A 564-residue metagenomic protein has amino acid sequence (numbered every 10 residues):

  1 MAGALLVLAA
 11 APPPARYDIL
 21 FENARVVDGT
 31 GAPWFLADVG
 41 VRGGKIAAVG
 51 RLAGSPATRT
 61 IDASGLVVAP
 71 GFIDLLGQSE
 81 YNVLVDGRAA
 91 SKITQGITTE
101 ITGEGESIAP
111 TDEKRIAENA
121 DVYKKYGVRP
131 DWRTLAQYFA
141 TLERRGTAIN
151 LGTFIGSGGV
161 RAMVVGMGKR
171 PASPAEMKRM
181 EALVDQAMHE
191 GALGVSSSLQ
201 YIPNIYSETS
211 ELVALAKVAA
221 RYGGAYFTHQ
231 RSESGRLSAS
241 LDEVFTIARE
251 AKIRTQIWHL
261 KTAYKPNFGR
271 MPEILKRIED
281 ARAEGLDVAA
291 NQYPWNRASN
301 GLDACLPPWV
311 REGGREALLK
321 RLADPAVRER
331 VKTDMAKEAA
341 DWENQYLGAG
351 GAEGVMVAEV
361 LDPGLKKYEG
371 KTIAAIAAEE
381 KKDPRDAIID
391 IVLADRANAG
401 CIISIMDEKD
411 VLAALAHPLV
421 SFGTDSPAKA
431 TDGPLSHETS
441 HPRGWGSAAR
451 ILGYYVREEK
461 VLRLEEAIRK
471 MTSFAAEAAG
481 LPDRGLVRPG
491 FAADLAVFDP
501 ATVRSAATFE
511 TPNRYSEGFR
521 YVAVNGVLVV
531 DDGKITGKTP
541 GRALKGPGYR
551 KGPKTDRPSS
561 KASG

Functional and structural regions predicted by a protein language model:
A2-R16: Bacterial Sec-dependent signal peptides at the C-terminal "C-region" and cleavage site
P13-Y17, V26, T30-G71, D86 (+1 more regions): Histidine-rich, glycine-flanked metal-binding segment
A24, D324, A413-L419, D425 (+2 more regions): C-terminal cap of metal-dependent C-N hydrolases
A24, V39, G44, G65 (+13 more regions): Divalent metal-coordination and catalytic microenvironments
V26-D38, A399-V411, E459-I468, A476-N513: Acidic, glycine-enriched loop/beta-strand segments at the rims of small-molecule binding/catalytic pockets
G54-S55, T60-P130: Metal-associated gating/positioning segment near the N- to mid-region
Y138-L142, T147-P174, K178-I202, A216 (+3 more regions): Active-site neighborhoods of metal-dependent hydrolases
Q186-E243: Divalent metal-binding pocket/active-site signature
